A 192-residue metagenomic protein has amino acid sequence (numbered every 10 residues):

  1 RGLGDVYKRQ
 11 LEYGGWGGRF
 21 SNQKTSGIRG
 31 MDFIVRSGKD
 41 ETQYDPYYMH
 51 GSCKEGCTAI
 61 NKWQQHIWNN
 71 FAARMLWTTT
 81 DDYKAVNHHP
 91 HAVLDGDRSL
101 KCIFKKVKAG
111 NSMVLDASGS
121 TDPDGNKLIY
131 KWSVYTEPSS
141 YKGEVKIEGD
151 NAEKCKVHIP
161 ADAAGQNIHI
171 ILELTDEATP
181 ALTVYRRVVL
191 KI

Functional and structural regions predicted by a protein language model:
G2-Y7: Short, small-residue-biased leader/transition segments that mark boundaries at the very start of proteins
D82-I103, L128: Proline-centered linker/hinge motifs at extracellular inter-domain junctions
V93-I103, V134-K154, H158-P160: Low-complexity "stalk/linker" and mucin-like segments enriched in Ser/Thr/Pro/Ala/Gly
C102-M113: Short, solvent-exposed loop/linker segments at the N-terminal edge of repeated beta-sheet extracellular domains
D116-D124, S133-Y135: Acidic, Ser/Thr
T175-A181: Short, solvent-exposed loop/turn segments at the edges of extracellular beta-sandwich modules
A181-V188: Extracellular and select intracellular beta-sandwich modules with Ser/Thr-enriched, small-residue motifs on
